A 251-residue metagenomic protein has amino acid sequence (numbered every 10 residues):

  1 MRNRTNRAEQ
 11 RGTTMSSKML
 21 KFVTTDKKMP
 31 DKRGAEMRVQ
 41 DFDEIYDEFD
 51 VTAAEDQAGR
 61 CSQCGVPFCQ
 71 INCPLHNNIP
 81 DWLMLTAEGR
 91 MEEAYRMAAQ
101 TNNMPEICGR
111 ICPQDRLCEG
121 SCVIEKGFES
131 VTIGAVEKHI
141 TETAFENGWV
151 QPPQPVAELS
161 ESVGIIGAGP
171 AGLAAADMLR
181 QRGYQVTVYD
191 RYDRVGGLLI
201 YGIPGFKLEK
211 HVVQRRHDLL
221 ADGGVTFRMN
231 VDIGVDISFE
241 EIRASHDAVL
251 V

Functional and structural regions predicted by a protein language model:
R2-N3, R7, R11-S162, K210 (+1 more regions): Ferredoxin-type iron-sulfur electron-transfer modules and their immediate structural context
Y95-N102, V136, L199-A248: N-terminal Rossmann-like dinucleotide/flavin-binding domain of flavoprotein oxidoreductases that bind FAD/FMN
N103, G169-P170, R194: Residue-level detector of alpha-helix initiation sites
S160-E161, R182-Q185, G223, S245-D247: Short coil/turn connectors at secondary-structure junctions
S162-T187: N-terminal Rossmann-like FAD-binding beta1-loop-alpha1 element of flavoenzymes
I166, Y189-R191, N230, V251: Generic beta-strand/beta-sheet core signal
Y184-I200: Glycine-rich FAD pyrophosphate-binding loop
